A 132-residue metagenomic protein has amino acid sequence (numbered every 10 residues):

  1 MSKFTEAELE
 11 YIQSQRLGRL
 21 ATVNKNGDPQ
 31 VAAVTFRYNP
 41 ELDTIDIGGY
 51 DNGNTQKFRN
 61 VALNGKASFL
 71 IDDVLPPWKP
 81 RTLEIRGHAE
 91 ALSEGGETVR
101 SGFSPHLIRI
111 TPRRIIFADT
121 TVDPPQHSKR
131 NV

Functional and structural regions predicted by a protein language model:
M1-R19: Short, basic/aromatic recognition patches
R16-Y50, F69: Short beta-strand segments
G18, A67, A89-E90, R114-F117: Short beta-strand segments in beta-sandwich/barrel cores
A32-V34, I85, I108: Hydrophobic residues positioned within well-ordered beta-strands of beta-sheet architectures
F36, G87-A89, P112: A structural signal for short, well-ordered beta-strand segments
D51-H106: Short, structured beta-strand-loop surface elements
P80, E94-V132: C-terminal edge-of-domain segments
